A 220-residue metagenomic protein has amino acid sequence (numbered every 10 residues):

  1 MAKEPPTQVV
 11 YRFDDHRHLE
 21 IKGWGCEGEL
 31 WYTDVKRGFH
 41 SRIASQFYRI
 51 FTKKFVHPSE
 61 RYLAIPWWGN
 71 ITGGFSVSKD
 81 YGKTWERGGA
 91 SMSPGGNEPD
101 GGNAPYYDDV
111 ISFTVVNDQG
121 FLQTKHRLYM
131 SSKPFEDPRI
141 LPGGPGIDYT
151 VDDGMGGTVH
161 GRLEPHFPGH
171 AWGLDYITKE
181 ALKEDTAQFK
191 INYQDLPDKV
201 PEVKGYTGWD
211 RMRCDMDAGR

Functional and structural regions predicted by a protein language model:
M1-T7, D137-R220: Sequence/structural signature of beta-propeller modules and their immediately flanking N-terminal secretory/stalk
A2-W31: Beta-strand-rich domains and repeat architectures in extracellular enzymes and scaffolds, especially beta-propellers
E4-V9, F47-P58, M92-F113: Repeated scaffold domains used in trafficking and secretory/extracellular systems, primarily beta-propellers
D14-W24, S59-T72, N103-M130, V159 (+1 more regions): Short beta-strand elements that form the blades of beta-propeller/WD-repeat-like and other beta-sheet-rich scaffold
T33, S76-K79, Y129-P134, T150: Conserved Ser/Thr-centered positions that define the repeating blades of beta-propeller domains
T33-F39, S76-G89: Asp-box/BNR beta-propeller loop motif
S41-S45, E86-M92, L141-G143: Beta-propeller fold detector
A44-K79: Mid-chain, structured segments of secreted extracytoplasmic proteins
